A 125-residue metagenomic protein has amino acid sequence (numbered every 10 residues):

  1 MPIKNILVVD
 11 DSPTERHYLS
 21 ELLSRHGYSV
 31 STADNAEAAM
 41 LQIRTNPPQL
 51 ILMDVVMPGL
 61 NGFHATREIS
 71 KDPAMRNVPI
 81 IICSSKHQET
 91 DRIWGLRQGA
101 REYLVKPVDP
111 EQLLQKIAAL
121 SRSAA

Functional and structural regions predicted by a protein language model:
H17-R25: Charged docking surfaces used in two-component/phosphorelay signaling
G27-D34, Q42: Short hydrophobic/Thr-rich beta-strand motif most characteristic of the beta2 strand and flanking loop of CheY-like
N46-L52: Active-site beta3 strand of CheY-like receiver
M57: Receiver (REC) domain active-site loop signature in two-component systems and cognate sites in sensor histidine kinases
R101: Short, glycine/charged-rich "phosphate-handling" switch motifs in NTP-dependent and phosphotransfer domains
V108-A118: C-terminal output helix
